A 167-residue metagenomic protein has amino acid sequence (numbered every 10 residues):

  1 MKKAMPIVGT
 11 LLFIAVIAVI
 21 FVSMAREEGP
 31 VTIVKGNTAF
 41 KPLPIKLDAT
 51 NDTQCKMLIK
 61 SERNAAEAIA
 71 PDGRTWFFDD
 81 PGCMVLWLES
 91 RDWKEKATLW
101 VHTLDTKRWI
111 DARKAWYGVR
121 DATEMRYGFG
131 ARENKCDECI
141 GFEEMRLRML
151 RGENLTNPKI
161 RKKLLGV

Functional and structural regions predicted by a protein language model:
P6-S23: Hydrophobic membrane-insertion alpha-helices, especially the h-region of bacterial N-terminal signal peptides
M24-F40: Ser/Thr/Pro/Gly-rich low-complexity linker/stalk segments immediately outside membranes or between
A39-A49: Short, flexible, mixed-charge glycine/proline-rich loop motifs that serve as phosphate/nucleic-acid-contacting
N51-K56: Short cysteine-rich clusters marking metal-coordination/redox-active sites
S61-E62: Short, non-ligating residues that shape and space the ligands of small metal-coordination modules and catalytic
P71-D111, W116-Y117: Mature extracytoplasmic domains of secretory-pathway proteins
H102-I140: Short flanking/linker segments adjacent to small metal-binding domains or redox-active Cys/His motifs
F129-V167: C-terminal partner/receptor-binding element of secreted or periplasmic proteins
